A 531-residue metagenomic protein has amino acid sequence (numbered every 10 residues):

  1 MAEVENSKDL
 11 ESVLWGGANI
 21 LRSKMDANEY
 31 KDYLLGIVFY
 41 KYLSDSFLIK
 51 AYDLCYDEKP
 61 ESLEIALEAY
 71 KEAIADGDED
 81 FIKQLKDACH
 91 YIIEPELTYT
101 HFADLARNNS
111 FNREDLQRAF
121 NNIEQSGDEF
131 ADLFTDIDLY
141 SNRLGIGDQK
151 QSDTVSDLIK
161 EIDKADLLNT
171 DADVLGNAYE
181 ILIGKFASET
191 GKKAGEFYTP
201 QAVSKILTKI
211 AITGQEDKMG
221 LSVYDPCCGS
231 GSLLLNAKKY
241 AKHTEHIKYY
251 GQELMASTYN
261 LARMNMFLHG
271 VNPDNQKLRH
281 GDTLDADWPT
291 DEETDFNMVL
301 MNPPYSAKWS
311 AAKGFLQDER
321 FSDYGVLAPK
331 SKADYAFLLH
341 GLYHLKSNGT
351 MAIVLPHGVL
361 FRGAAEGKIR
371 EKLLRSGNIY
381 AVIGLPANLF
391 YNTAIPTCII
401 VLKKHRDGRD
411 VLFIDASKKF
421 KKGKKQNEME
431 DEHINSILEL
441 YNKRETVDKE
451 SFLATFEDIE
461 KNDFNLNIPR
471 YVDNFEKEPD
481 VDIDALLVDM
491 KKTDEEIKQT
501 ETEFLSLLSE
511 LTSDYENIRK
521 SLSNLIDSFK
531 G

Functional and structural regions predicted by a protein language model:
M1-A211, K277-T283, G384-A387, R409-S417 (+2 more regions): Non-catalytic, mostly N-terminal accessory regions of nucleic-acid modification and defense proteins
E3-E5, D285-A286, D291-G531: A conserved structural/catalytic subdomain of Rossmann-like adenosyl-cofactor enzymes
I20, E161, A165, I181 (+12 more regions): Conserved, well-folded catalytic cores of nucleic-acid-processing and energy-transducing macromolecular machines
Y30, L34, L175, G220 (+4 more regions): A structure-centric signal for secondary-structure junctions around beta-strands
C55, C89, C227-C228, C398: Generic recognition of cysteine residues
A187-T190, E245-I247, K421-K422: Short small-residue beta-strand/loop micro-motif enriched in glycine and branched aliphatics
K193-M301, S306-F315, F321-Y324, A336 (+2 more regions): Conserved S-adenosyl-L-methionine
